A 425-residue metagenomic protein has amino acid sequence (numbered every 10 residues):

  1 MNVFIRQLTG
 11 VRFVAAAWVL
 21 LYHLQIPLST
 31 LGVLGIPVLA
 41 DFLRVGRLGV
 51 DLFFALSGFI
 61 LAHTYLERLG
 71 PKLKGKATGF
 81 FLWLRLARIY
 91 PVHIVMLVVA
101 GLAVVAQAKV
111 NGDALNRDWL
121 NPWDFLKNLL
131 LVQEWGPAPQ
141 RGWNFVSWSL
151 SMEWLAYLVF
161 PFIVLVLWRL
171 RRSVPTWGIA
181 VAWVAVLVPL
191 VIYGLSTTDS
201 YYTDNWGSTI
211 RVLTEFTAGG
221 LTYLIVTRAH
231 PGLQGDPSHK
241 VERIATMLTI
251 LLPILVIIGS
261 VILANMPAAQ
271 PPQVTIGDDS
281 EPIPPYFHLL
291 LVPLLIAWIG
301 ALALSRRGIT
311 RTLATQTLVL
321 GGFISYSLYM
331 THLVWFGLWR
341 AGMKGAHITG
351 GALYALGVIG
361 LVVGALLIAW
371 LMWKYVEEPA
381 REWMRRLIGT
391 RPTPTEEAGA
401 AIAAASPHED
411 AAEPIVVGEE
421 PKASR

Functional and structural regions predicted by a protein language model:
M1-Y193, V212, G308, I324-S327 (+2 more regions): Membrane-cytosol interface segments of multi-pass membrane proteins, especially ER/Golgi lipid-handling enzymes
P37-L43, S200-T203, K240-V241, V274-P284 (+1 more regions): Membrane-interface segments at the starts/ends of alpha-helical transmembrane spans
R47, V212, F216, G220-L221 (+1 more regions): Alpha-helical transmembrane segments of multi-pass integral membrane proteins
I60-E67, V226-R228, A301-L302: Membrane-water interface of transmembrane alpha-helices
V166-P175, R228-R243, T310-T315: Membrane-interface helix-boundary motifs at transmembrane edges
A182-V184, S238-I258: Signature aromatic-anchored transmembrane alpha helix within multi-pass, membrane-resident enzymes that catalyze glycan
I192-S200: Interfacial helix-loop-helix junctions of multi-pass membrane proteins
Y202-N205, R211-T227: Acidic, glycine-rich loop-and-beta core segments that form the ion-binding/anion-interacting portion of active sites
